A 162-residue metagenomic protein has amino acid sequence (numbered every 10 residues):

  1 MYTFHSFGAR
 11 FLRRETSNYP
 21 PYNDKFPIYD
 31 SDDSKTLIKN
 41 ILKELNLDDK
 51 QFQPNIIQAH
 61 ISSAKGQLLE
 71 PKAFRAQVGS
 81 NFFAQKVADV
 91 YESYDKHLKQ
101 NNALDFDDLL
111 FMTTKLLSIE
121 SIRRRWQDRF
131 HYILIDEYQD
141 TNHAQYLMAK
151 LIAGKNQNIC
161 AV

Functional and structural regions predicted by a protein language model:
M1-Y132, N156-I159: A basic/glycine-biased coupling hinge at the interface between accessory DNA-binding modules
A9, N142-H143: Conserved protein kinase catalytic core
W126, E137, A144-M148: Helical "lid/switch" subdomain of P-loop NTPase nucleotide-binding domains
L134-T141, V162: Hydrophobic residues in beta-strands of the RecA-like P-loop NTPase core, especially within AAA+ ATPase
H143-V162: Conserved RecA-like helicase ATPase core segment that couples NTP binding/hydrolysis to strand translocation
